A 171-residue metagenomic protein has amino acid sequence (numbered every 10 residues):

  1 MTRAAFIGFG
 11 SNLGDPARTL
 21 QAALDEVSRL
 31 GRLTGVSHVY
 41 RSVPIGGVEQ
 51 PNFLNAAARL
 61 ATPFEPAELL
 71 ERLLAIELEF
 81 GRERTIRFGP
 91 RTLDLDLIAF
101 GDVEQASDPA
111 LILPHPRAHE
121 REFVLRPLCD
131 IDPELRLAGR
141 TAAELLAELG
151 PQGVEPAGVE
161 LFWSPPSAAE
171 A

Functional and structural regions predicted by a protein language model:
T2-I7: Extreme N-terminal starter segment of soluble prokaryotic enzymes
S11, A58-T62, A99-D102: Short beta-strand-to-loop capping motifs
G14-D15: Active-site loop/short helix in cyclic nucleotide turnover domains
R18, F64-L70, S107: Short, conserved charged micro-motifs
A22-E65: Short, surface-exposed acidic-centric catalytic microdomains
S37, S42-N52, L70-A171: Flexible, gly/pro- and Lys/Arg-enriched active-site loops
